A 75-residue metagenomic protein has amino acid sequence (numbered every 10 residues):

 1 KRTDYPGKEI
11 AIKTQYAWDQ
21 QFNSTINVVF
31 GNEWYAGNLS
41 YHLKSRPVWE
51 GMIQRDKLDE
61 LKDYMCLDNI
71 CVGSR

Functional and structural regions predicted by a protein language model:
R2-R75: Luminal/periplasmic acceptor-recognition loop/helix of membrane-associated glycosyltransferases
